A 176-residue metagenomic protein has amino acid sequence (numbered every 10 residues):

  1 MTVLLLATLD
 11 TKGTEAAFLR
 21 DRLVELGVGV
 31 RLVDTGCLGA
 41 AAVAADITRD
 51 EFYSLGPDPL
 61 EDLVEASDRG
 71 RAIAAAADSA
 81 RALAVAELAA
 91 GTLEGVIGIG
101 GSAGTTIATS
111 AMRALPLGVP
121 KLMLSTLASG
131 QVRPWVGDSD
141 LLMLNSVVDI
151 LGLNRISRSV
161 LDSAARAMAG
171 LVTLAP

Functional and structural regions predicted by a protein language model:
M1-A40, G95, T105-A114, G118-M123: N-terminal phosphate-binding or glycine-rich loops at protein starts, especially the Walker A/P-loop of NTPases
T2-T8, L63-A72, T92-G100, S125: Short glycine-rich or small-residue beta-strand-to-loop segments that form or flank ligand, phosphate, metal/Fe-S
G13, A17, G70, A74-D78 (+2 more regions): Electropositive phosphate-/nucleotide-binding environments in soluble metabolic enzymes
G29, L38-A41, D46-R49, P120-S129 (+3 more regions): Small-residue-rich
V43-T92: Phosphate/nucleotide-donor binding subsite
D78-A80, A84, A90-M112: Beta-alpha junction/loop-to-helix N-cap segments that form part of ligand/metal-binding clefts
A103-N154: Glycine/threonine-rich beta-strand-loop-alpha-helix active-site module that forms ligand/phosphate-binding
I150-P176: A charged, well-structured terminal subsegment
